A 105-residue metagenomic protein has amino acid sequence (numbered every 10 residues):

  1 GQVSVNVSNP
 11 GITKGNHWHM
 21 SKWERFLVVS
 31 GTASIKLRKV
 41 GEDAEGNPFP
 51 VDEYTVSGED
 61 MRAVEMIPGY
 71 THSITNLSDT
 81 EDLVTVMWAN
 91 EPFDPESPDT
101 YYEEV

Functional and structural regions predicted by a protein language model:
G1-A63, T75-V105: Active-site region of the double-stranded beta-helix
H72: Glycine-centered loop/turn positions within well-structured domains that cap or flank conserved ligand/cofactor-binding
